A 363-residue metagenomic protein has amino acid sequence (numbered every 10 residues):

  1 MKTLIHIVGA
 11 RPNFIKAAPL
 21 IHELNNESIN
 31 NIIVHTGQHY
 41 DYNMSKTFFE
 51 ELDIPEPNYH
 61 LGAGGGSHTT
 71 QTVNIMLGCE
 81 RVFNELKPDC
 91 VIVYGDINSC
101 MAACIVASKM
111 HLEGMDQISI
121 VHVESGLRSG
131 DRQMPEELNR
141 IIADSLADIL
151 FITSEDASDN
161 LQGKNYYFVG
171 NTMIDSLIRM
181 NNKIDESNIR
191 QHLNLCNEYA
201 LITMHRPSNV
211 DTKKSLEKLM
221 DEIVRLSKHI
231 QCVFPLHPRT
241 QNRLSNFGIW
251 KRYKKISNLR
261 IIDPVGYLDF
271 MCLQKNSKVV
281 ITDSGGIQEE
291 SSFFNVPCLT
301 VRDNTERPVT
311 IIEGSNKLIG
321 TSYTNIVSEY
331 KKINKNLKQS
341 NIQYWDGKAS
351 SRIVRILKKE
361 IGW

Functional and structural regions predicted by a protein language model:
I5-V8, F14-N25, F48, H60-K164: Active-site and donor-binding regions of nucleotide-sugar-utilizing enzymes
L20-I29, E222-H229: A short, Lys/Arg-enriched amphipathic alpha-helix followed by its capping loop at the start of a domain
Q38, K183-N276: Donor-nucleotide binding loops and adjacent catalytic segments primarily of GT-B fold Leloir glycosyltransferases
H39-N43, G62, A143-S215, I319: A nucleotide-sugar donor-handling region in carbohydrate enzymes
F49, K317-W363: Leloir-type glycosyltransferase catalytic cores
V82-D89, N194-C196, N276, E360: Glycine-rich phosphate-binding loop signature in dinucleotide/nucleotide-binding domains
V93-Y94, E113, L150, M271-T310: A donor-sugar binding/catalytic signature common to diverse glycosyltransferases and related nucleotide-sugar
Y94, I152-S154, V169, L236 (+1 more regions): Replace "coordinates the UDP/GDP/TDP-sugar" with "coordinates nucleotide-activated sugar donors
